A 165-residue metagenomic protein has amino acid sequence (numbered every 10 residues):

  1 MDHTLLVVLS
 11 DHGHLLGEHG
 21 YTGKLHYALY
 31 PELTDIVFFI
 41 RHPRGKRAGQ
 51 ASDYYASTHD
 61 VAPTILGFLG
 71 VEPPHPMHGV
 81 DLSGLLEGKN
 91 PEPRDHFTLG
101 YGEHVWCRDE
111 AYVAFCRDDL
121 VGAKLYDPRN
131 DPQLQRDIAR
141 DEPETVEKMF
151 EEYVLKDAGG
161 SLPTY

Functional and structural regions predicted by a protein language model:
M1-R47, S57: Histidine-centered active-site microenvironments of extracellular/periplasmic hydrolases and transferases
H14-E18, H59-A62, G67-Q133, K156-P163: C-terminal cap/loop subdomain of S1 sulfatases and analogous C-terminal strand-loop tails that border
L15, I138-Y165: Long, internal low-complexity/basic segments
L25-H26, G45-A56, F68-P73, L134-R140: Active-site rim elements
